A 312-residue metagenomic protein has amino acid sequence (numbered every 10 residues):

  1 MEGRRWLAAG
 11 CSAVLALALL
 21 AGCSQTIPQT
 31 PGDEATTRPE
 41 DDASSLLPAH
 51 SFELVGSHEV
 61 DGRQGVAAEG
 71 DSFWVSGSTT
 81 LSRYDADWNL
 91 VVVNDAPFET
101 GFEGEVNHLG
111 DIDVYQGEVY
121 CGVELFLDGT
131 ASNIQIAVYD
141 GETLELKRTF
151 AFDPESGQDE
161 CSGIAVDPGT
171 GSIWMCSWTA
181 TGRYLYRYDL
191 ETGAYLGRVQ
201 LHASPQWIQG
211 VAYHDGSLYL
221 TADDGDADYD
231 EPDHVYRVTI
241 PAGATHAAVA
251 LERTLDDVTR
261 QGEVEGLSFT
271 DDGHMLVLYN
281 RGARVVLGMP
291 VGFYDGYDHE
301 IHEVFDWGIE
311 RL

Functional and structural regions predicted by a protein language model:
D42-V55, V91-N107, L146-E160, R198-S204 (+1 more regions): Surface-exposed loop and turn segments in beta-propeller and other repeat-based domains that flank or scaffold
E53-T79, H108: Beta-strand-rich domains and repeat architectures in extracellular enzymes and scaffolds, especially beta-propellers
V60-A67, E103-D113, E155-V166, S204-A212 (+1 more regions): Repeated scaffold domains used in trafficking and secretory/extracellular systems, primarily beta-propellers
G62, L90-F126: Blade-loop segments of beta-propeller domains
G70-D71, Q116-G117, G169-G171, D215-S217 (+1 more regions): Short coil/turn segments that connect the beta-strands within blades of beta-propeller domains
S78, E124-F126, C176-A180, D223-D226 (+1 more regions): Short loop/turn segments immediately following the C-termini of beta-strands
T80-D85, D128-A137, T181-R187, A227-T239 (+1 more regions): Structural motif
A203-A242: Loop/turn-rich, solvent-exposed surfaces of beta-rich toroidal or solenoidal domains
